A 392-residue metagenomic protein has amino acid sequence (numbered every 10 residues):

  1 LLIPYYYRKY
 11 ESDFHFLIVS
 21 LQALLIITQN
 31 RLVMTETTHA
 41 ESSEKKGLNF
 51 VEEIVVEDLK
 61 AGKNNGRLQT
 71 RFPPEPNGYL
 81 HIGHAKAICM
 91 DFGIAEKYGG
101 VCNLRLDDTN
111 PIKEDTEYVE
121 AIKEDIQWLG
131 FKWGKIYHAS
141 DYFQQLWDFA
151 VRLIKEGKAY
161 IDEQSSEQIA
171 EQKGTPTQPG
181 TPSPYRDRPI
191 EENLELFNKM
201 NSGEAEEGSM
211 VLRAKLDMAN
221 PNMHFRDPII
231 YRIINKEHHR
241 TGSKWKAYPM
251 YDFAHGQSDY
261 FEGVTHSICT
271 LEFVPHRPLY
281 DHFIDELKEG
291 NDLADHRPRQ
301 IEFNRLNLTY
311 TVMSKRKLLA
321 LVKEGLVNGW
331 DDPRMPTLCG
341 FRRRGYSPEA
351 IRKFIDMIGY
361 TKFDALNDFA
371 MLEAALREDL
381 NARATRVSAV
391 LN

Functional and structural regions predicted by a protein language model:
I3, F14-Y79, G100-C102, K135 (+6 more regions): Non-catalytic terminal extensions that flank enzyme cores
K46-K123, H239-T270: N-terminal catalytic cores of NTP/NDP-binding nucleotidyl/phosphoryl-transfer enzymes
E96, Q127, I154: Anion (oxyanion) recognition and catalysis
G99-G100, F131, K158: Short glycine/serine/threonine/alanine-rich loop segments
L104, D108-N110, T116-E117, H138 (+4 more regions): Active-site cores that bind ATP or allylic diphosphates and position pyrophosphate for catalysis
Y118-S140: A glycine-rich helix N-cap at a beta->alpha junction
D141-Q145: Short acidic loop-to-helix transition motifs that present clustered carboxylates
